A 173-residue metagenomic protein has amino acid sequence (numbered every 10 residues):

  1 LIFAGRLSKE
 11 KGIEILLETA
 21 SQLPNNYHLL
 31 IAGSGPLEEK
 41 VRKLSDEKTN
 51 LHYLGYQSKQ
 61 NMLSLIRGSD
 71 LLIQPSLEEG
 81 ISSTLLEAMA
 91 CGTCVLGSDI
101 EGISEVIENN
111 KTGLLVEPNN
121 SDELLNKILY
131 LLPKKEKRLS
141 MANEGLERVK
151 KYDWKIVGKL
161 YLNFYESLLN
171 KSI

Functional and structural regions predicted by a protein language model:
F3-Q22, L29, P36-E39, L114 (+1 more regions): A conserved mid-protein helix/loop that constitutes part of the nucleotide-sugar donor-binding site
V41-Q57: Nucleotide-activated donor-binding/catalytic signature segment of Leloir-type glycosyltransferases, i.e., the conserved
Y56-Q57, S64-S69: Short alpha-helical donor nucleotide-sugar binding micro-motif in glycosyltransferases
L77: Aromatic "clamp/platform" in nucleotide-sugar-dependent glycosyltransferases that forms part of the donor/acceptor
E87, I100-N110, L114-L115: Short acidic/histidine- and often glycine-rich active-site loop of Leloir-type glycosyltransferases that engages
C94-G97: Short hydrophobic beta-strand element within catalytic cores of glycosyltransferases and related nucleotide-activated
N109-N110, L114-S121, Y130-K135: Conserved acidic donor-binding segment of nucleotide-sugar-dependent glycosyltransferases
E123, Y130, K137-K151, L160-N163 (+1 more regions): A short, well-ordered alpha-helix in the C-terminal region of glycosyltransferases
